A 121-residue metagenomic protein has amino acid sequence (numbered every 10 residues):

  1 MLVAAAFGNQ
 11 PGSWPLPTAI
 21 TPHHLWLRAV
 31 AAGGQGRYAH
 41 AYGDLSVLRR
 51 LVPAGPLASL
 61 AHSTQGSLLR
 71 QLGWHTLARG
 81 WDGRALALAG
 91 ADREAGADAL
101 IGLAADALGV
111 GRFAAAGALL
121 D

Functional and structural regions predicted by a protein language model:
M1-G8, H23-G36, L57-G73, A95-G111: Tandem amphipathic alpha-helical repeat scaffolds
W14-H23: TPR-adjacent "capping" and linker segments in tetratricopeptide-repeat scaffold/adaptor proteins
S46-R50, G83-L88, D121: Amphipathic alpha-helical segments of tetratricopeptide repeats
S59, R79-D82: Short, contiguous hydrophobic alpha-helices characteristic of membrane insertion segments
G111-D121: Short, intrinsically disordered, charge-balanced linker/junction segments flanking boundaries in proteins
